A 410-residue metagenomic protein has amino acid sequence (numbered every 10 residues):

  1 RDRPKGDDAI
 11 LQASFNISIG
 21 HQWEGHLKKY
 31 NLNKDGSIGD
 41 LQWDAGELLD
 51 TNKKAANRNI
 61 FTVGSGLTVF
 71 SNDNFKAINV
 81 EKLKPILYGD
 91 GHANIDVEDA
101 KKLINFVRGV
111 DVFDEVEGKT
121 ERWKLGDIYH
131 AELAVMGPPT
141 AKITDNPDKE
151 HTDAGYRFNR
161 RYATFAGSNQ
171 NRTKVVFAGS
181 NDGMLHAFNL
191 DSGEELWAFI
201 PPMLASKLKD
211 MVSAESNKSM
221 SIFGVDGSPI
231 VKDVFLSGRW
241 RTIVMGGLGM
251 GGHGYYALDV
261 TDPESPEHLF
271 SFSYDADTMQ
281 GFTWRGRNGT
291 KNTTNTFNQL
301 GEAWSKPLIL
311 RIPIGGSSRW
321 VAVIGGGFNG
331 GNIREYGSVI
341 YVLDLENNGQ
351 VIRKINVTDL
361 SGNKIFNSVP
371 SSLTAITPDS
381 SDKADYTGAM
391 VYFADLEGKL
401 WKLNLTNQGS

Functional and structural regions predicted by a protein language model:
R1-S410: A fold-level detector for beta-propeller and closely related beta-sheet-rich head/sensor domains
